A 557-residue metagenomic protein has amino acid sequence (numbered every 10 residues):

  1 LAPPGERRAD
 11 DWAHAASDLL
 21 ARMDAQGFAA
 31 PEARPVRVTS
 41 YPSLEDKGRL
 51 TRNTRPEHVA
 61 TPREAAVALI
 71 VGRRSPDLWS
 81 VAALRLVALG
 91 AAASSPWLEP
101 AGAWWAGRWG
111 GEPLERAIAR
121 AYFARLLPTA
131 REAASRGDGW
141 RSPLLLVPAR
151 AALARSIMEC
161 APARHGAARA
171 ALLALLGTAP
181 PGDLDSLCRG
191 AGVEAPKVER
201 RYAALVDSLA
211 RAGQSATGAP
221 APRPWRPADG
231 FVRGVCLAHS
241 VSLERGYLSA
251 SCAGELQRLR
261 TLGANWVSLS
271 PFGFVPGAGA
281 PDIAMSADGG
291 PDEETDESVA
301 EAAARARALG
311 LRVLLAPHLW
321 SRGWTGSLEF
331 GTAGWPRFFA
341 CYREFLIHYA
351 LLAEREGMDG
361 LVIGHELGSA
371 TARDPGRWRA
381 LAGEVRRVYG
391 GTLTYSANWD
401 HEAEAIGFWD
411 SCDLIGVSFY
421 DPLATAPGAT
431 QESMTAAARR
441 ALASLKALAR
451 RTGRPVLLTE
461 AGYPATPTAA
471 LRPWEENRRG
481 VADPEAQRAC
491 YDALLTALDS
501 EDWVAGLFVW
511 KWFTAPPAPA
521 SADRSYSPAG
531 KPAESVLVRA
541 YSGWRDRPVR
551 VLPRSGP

Functional and structural regions predicted by a protein language model:
L1-S95, R136, W140, G182-D185: Juxtacatalytic substrate-recognition/specificity segment
P62, A93-Q214: Acidic/His/Gly-enriched intrinsically disordered linker/tail segments that often contain short helix/coil "MoRF-like"
A212-D229, C236, G246-Y247, P473-R479 (+3 more regions): Aromatic-rich peripheral "rim/lid" segments of glycoside hydrolase catalytic domains that contact and position glycan
P227-R233, A238, L262-I283, E293-T371 (+2 more regions): Substrate-binding cleft and catalytic face of glycoside hydrolase catalytic domains, especially the flexible beta-alpha
E244-R260, F339-L352, N398-F408, R488-A497: Short, acidic/polar
L259, V267, A306, L361 (+5 more regions): Conserved, mostly hydrophobic/aromatic
S286-G290, R322-A340, C412, R472-E476 (+1 more regions): Aromatic- and acidic-residue-enriched segments that line the glycan-binding/catalytic groove of carbohydrate-active
E293-E297, E301-R312, A316, G376 (+8 more regions): Glycoside hydrolase catalytic-domain groove-lining segments
